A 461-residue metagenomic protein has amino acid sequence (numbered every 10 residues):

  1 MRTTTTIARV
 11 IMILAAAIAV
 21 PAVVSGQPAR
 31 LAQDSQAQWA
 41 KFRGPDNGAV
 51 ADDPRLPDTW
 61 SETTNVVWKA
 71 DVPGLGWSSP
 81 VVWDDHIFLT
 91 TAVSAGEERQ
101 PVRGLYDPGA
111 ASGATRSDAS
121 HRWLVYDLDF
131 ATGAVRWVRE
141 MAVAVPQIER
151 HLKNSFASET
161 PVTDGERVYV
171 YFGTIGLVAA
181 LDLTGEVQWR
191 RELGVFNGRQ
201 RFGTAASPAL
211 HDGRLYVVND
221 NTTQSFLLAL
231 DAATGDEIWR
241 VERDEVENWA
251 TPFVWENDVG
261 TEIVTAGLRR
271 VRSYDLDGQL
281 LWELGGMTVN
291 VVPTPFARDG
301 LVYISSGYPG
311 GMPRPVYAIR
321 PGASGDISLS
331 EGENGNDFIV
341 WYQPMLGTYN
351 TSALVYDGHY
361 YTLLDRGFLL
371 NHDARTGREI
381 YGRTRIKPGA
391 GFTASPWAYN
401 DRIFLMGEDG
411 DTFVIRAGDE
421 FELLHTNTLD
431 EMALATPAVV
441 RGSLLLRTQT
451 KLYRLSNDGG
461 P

Functional and structural regions predicted by a protein language model:
M1-A8: N-terminal secretory signal peptides that target proteins for export/translocation
R2, V20, D34-Q36: Helix-centric, low-specificity signal for extended rod-like, repetitive segments
T4, A15-A17, A131, L230: Low-complexity, intrinsically disordered/propeptide-like segments
R9-A22: Bacterial N-terminal signal peptides
V24-P461: Noncatalytic, solvent-exposed loop/strand surfaces of beta-propeller-type extracellular/periplasmic domains
